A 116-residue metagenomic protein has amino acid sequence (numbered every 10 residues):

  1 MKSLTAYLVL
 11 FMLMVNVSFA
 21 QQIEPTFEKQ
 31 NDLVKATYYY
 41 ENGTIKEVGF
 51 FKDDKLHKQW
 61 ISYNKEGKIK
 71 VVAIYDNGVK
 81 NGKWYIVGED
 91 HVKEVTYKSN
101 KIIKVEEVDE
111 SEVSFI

Functional and structural regions predicted by a protein language model:
M1-P25: Bacterial Sec-dependent N-terminal signal peptides
N16-I116: Glycine/tyrosine- and acidic-biased, solvent-exposed loop/turn segments at the edges of beta-strands
